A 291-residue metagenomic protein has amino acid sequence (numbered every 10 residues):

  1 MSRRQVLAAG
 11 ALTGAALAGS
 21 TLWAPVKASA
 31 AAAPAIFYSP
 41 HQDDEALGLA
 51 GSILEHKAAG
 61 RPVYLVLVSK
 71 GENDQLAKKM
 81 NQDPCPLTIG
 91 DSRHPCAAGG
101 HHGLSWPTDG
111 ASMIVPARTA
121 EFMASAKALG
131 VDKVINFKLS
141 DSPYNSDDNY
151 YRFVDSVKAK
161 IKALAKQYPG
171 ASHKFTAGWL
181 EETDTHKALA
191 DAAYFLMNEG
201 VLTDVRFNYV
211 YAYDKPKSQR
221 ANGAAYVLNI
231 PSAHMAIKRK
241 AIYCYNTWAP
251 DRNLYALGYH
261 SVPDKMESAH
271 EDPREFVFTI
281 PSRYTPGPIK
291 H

Functional and structural regions predicted by a protein language model:
Q5-P25: N-terminal export signals
S29-Y168, Y194-L202: Active-site rim/loop-helix segments in enzyme catalytic domains that contact anionic ligands
L47, D184-T185: Conserved alpha/beta-hydrolase "acid-adjacent" motif
A120-K133, D148-Y151, K166-Q167, E199-H291: The feature marks non-catalytic terminal segments
F137, K174-T176, F207-V210: Short, conserved beta-strand edge motifs with alternating hydrophobic and charged residues
A171-E182: Acidic beta-strand-to-loop metal/phosphate-binding motif
A188-Y194: Charged helix-capping and loop-helix junction motifs
